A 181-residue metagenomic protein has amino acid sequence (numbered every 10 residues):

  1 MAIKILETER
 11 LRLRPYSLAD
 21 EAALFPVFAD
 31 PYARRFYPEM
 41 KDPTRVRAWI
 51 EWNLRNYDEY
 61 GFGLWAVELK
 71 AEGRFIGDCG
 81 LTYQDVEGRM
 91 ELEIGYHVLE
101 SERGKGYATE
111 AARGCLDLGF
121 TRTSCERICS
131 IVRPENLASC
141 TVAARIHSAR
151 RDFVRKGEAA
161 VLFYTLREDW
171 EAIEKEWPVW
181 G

Functional and structural regions predicted by a protein language model:
M1-F36, E51, L64-G181: Acyl-donor (CoA/ACP) binding surface of acyl/acetyltransferases
P43-G61: Active-site rim helix/loop that mediates acceptor-substrate recognition in acyltransferases
